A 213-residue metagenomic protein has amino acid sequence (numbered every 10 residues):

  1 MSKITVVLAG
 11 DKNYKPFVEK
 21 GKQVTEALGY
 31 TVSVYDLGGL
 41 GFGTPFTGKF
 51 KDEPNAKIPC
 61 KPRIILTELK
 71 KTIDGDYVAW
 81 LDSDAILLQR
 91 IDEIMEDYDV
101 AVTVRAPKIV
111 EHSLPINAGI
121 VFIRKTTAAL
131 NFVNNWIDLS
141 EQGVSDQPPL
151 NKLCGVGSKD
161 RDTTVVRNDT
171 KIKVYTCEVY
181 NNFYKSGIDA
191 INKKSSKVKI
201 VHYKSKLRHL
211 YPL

Functional and structural regions predicted by a protein language model:
M1-G75, K125-T127, S205-R208: N-terminal anchoring/stem segment of glycosyltransferases
V6, T25, I65, D84 (+4 more regions): A residue-level signal for conserved active-site and pocket-lining positions in enzyme catalytic cores
E19-T25, I65-L66, I91-I94, Q147-N151 (+1 more regions): Short amphipathic alpha-helical segments and helix-helix/interface helices
Y35-G41, A85-D92, A106-P107, E178-N181 (+1 more regions): Short, polar loop motifs at secondary-structure junctions
L40-F46, I91-D97, L210-L213: Short loop/helix-cap segments at secondary-structure boundaries that form the rim of catalytic
N55-I58, L114, G143, Q147: Solvent-exposed, acidic/flexible segments
P59-I116, I120-T126, L130: GT-A fold catalytic core of metal-dependent nucleotide-sugar glycosyltransferases, centered on the diacidic
A128-L213: Catalytic core and acceptor-binding pocket of nucleotide-sugar-dependent glycosyltransferases
